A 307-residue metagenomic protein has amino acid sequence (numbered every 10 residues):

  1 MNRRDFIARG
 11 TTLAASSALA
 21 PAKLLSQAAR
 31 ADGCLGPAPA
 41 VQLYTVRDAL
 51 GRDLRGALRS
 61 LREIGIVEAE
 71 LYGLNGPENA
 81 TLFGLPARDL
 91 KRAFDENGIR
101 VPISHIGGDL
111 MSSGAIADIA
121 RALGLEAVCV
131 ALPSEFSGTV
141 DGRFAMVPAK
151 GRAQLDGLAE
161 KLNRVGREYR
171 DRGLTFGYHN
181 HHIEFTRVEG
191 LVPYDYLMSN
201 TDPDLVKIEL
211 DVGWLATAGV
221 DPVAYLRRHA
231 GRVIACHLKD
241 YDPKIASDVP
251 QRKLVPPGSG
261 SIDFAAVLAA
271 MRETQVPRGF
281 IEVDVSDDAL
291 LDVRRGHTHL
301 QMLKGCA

Functional and structural regions predicted by a protein language model:
N2-A127, P133-S134, R152, K207 (+2 more regions): N-terminal pre-domain/capping segments
R4-A40, L50-R62, L191, M198-K207 (+1 more regions): Histidine-acidic metal/acid-base catalytic patches
G10-T12, S16, N75, I103-I208 (+1 more regions): Active-site acidic/histidine proton-transfer and metal-coordination neighborhood in alpha/beta enzyme cores
Y44-V46, Y72-N75, I106-D109, P133-E135 (+4 more regions): Active-site beta-loop-alpha junctions enriched in small/polar residues
G51, A80-F83, A87, F144 (+5 more regions): Flexible, glycine- and charge-enriched loops at secondary-structure boundaries
G56, F83-R88, G151, L155-L162 (+3 more regions): Charged helix-capping and loop-helix junction motifs
E68, G177-H179, E209, F280-E282: Generic enzyme active-site microenvironment
F94-I99, R164, D171, P203 (+2 more regions): Short, well-ordered coil/turn elements that cap or connect secondary structure elements
